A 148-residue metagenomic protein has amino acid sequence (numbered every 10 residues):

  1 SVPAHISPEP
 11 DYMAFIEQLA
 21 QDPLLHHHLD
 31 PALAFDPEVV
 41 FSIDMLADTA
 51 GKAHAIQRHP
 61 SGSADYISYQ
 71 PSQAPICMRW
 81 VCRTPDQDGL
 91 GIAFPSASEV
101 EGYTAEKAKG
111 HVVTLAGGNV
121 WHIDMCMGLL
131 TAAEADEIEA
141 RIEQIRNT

Functional and structural regions predicted by a protein language model:
S1-S72: Active-site/ligand-binding surface loops and adjacent short beta/alpha elements that line catalytic pockets across
I56-T148: Active-site pocket scaffolds in enzymes
